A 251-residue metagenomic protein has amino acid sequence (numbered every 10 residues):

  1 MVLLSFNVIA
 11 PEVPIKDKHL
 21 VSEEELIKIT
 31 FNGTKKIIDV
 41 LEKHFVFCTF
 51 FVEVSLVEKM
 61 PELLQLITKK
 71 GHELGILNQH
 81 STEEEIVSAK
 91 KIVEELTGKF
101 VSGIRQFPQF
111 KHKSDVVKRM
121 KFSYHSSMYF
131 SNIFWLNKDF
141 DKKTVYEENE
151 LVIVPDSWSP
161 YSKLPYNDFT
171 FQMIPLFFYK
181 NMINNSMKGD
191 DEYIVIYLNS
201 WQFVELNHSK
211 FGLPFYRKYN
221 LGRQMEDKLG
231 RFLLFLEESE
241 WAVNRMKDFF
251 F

Functional and structural regions predicted by a protein language model:
M1-P155, Y161, Y179-F251: Catalytic alpha-helical scaffold of carbohydrate-active enzymes acting on polysaccharides/glycoconjugates
E148, D156-W158, Y166-M173: Active-site capping/gating regions of soluble enzymes
N167-N185: A mid-sequence, solvent-exposed acidic-amphipathic segment
